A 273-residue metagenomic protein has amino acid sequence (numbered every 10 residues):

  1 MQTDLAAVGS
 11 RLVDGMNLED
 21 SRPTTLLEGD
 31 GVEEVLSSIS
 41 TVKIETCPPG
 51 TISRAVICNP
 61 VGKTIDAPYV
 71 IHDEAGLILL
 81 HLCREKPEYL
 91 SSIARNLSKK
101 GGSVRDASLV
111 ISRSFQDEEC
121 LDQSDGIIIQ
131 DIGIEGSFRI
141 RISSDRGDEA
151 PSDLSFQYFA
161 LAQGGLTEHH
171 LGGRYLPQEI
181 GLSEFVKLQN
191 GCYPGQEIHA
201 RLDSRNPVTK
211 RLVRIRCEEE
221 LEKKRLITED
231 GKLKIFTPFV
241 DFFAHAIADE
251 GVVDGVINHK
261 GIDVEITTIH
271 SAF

Functional and structural regions predicted by a protein language model:
M1-D66, D263, T267-F273: Acidic, proline/glycine-enriched N-terminal capping motif
M1-G9, S53-K63, D117-G126, K223-E229 (+1 more regions): Short, solvent-exposed secondary-structure boundary motifs
Q2-L5, Y193-H199: N-terminal small-residue-enriched
D14-L26, Y69-L166, N258: Acidic, low-complexity central loop/insert segments
N17-L18, F185, G191: Residue-level "contact hotspot" at macromolecular interaction interfaces
E33-S38, P87-R95, A200-D203: Short active-site loop/helix that positions an aromatic residue
V61-P68, F156-L166, R174-Y175, I180-V186 (+2 more regions): Glycine-rich, small/acidic residue-mixed loop/short-helix segments
